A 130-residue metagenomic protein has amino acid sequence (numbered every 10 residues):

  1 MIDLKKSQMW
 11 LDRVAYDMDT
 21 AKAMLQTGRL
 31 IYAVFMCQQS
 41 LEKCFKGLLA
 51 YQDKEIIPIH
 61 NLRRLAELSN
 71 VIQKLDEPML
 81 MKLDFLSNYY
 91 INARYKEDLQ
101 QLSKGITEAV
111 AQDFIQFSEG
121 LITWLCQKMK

Functional and structural regions predicted by a protein language model:
M1-K130: Terminal alpha-helical segments
